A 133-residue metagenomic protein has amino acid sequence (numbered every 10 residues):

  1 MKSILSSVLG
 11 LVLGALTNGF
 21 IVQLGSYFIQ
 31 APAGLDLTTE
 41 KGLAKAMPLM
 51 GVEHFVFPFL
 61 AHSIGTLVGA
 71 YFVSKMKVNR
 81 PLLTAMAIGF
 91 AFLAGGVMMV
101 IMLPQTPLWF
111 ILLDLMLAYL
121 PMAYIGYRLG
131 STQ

Functional and structural regions predicted by a protein language model:
M1-Q133: Juxtamembrane/disordered regions of integral membrane proteins
